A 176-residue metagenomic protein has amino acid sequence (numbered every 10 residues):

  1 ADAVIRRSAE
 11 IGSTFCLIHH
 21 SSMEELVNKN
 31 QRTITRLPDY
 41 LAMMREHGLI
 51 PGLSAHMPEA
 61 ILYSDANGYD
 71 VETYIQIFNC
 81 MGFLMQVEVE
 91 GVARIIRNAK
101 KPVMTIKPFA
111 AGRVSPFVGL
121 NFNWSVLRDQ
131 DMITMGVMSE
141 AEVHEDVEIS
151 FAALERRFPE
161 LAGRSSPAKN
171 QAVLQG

Functional and structural regions predicted by a protein language model:
A1, E24-Y40, P58-L62, L84-I95 (+2 more regions): Active-site-adjacent beta->alpha loops and helix N-cap segments on the catalytic face of soluble alpha/beta enzymes
A1-Q31: Active-site beta->alpha loop and helix N-cap motifs at the rims of alpha/beta catalytic domains
E10-T14, R45-H47, A66-I75, N98-P102 (+1 more regions): Glycine-enriched alpha-helix->loop->beta-strand junction motifs that scaffold or abut catalytic
C16-I18, P51-L53, T73-Q76, M104-K107 (+1 more regions): Hydrophobic faces of well-ordered beta-strands that scaffold small-molecule active sites in alpha/beta enzyme cores
S21, Q76-F83: Short, acidic/turn-prone active-site loops that include or flank metal/cofactor- and phosphate-binding residues
R45-L62: Aromatic-lined carbohydrate-recognition surfaces of secreted/lumenal glycan-active proteins
D70-F78, E155-F158: Short hydrophobic/aromatic-enriched beta-strand-loop microsegments
E90-T105, F109-G176: Structured C-terminal cap/extension of enzyme domains
